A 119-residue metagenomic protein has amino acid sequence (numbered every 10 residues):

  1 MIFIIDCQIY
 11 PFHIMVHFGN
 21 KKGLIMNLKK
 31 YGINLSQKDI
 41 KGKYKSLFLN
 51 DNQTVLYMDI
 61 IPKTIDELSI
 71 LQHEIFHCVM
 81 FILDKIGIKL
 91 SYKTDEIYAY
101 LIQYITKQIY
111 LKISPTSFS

Functional and structural regions predicted by a protein language model:
M1-K38: Short, charged/polar N-terminal "headpieces" of proteins
I4, H13-H17, K45-L49, Q53-I61 (+3 more regions): Ordered hydrophobic segments in well-structured contexts
G23-I65, C78-I82: Active-site scaffold of zinc-dependent metalloenzymes
D39, K85, T106-Q108: Amphipathic alpha-helical interaction segments
P62, D66, L90-K93: Short, solvent-exposed segments of well-ordered alpha helices
D66-I75: Short alpha-helical catalytic segment bearing the HExxH-like zincin motif of zinc-dependent metalloproteases
I75-Y92: Catalytic Zn2+-binding segment of zinc metalloproteases
K89-S119: Post-HExxH zinc-binding segment in Zn-dependent metallohydrolases
